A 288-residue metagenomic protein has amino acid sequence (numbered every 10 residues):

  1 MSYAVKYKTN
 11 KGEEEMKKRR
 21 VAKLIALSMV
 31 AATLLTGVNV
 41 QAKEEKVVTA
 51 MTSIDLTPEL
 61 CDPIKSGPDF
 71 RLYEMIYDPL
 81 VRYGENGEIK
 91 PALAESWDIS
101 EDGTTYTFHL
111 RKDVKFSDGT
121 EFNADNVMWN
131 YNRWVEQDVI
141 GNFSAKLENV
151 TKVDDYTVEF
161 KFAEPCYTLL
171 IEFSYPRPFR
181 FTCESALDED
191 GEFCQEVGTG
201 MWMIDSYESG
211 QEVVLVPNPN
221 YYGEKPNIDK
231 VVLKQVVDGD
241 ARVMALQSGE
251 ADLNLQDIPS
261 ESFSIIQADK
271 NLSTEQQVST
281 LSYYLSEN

Functional and structural regions predicted by a protein language model:
M1-V47, C61, E88, N149: Short, low-complexity disordered leader/linker segments with a strong preference for bacterial N-terminal type II
M51-E101, N132, V197: N-terminal lobe/hinge region of extracytoplasmic solute-binding protein
G84, E88, S174-P226, K230: Gly/Pro-rich hinge or "lid" segments in bacterial periplasmic/extracellular proteins
E95-Q137, E159: Aromatic- and charge-enriched surface segment that lines or borders ligand/interaction sites
D98, D102, N142-S185: Surface-exposed binding/hinge segments that line and control ligand-binding clefts or catalytic entry sites
S144, F263-Q276: Ligand-binding "clamshell"
V216-Y221, S279-N288: A bilobed periplasmic-binding-protein/Venus flytrap-type ligand-binding module shared by bacterial periplasmic
P219-S264: Ligand-site clamp/hinge motif
